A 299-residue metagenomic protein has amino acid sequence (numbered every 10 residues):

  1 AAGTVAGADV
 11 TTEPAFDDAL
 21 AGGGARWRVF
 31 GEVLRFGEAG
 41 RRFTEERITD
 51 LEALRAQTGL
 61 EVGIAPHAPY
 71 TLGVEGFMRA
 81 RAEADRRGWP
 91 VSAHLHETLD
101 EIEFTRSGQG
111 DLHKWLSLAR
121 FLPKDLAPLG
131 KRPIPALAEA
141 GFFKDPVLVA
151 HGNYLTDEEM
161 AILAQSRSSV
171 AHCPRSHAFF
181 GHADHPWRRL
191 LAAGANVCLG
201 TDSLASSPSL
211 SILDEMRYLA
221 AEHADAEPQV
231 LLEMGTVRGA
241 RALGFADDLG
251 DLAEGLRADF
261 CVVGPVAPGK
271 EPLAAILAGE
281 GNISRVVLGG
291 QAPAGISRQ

Functional and structural regions predicted by a protein language model:
A2-A6, N196: Short acidic/polar active-site loop segments enriched in Thr and Asp
T4, G88, R167-S168: A structural motif
V5-T11, E227: A short, small-residue-rich loop immediately preceding and capping a beta-strand
A8-D9, V29, V91-A93, A150-H151 (+2 more regions): General beta-strand structural signal in soluble alpha/beta enzymes
T11-P146: Metal-coordinating catalytic core of metallo-dependent amide/deamination hydrolases
F36-T44, F179-H185, P208-L210, P272-A274: Short, charged, surface-exposed secondary-structure boundary motifs
P69-E75, G130-D251, V263-A267: Active-site-adjacent C-terminal substructures of enzyme catalytic domains
R241, R257-Q299: C-terminal cap of metal-dependent C-N hydrolases
